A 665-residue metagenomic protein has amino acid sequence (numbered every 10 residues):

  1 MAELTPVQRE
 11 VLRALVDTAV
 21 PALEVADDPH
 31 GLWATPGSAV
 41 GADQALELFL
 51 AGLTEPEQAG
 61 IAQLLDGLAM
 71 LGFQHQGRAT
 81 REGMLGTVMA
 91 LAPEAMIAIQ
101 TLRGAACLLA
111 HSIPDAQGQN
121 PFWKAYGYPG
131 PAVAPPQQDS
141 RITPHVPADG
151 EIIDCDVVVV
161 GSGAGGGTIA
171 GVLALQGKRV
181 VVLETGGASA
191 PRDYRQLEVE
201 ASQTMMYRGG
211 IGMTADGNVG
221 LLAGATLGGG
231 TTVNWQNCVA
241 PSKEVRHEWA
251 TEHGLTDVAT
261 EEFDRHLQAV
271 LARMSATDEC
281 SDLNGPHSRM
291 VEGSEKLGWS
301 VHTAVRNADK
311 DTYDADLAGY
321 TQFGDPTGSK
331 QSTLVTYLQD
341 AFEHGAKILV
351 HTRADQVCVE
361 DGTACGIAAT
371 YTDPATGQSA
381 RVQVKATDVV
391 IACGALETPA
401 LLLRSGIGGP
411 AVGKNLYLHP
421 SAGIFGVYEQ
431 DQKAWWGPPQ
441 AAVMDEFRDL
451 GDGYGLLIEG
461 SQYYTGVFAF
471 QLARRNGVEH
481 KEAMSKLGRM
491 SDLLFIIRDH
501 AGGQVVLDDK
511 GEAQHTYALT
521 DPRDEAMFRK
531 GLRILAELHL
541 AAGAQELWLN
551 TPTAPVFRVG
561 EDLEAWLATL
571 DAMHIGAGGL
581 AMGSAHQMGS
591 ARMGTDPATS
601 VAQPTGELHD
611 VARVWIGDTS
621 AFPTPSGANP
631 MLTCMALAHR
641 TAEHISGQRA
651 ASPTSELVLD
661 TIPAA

Functional and structural regions predicted by a protein language model:
A2, N234, P241, G409-H539 (+3 more regions): FAD cofactor-binding and catalytic pocket of flavoenzymes
A2-S112: Flexible, low-complexity segments enriched for small/polar residues
L48-A59, M70, K124-E151, G406-I407 (+1 more regions): C-terminal lid/capping helical subdomain adjacent to the catalytic/cofactor pocket in oxidative enzymes
E55, A201-E279, D492-G502: Redox-cofactor-proximal catalytic regions of oxidoreductases
G104-V146, T256-Q356, A364, E546-M573 (+1 more regions): Conserved redox-cofactor binding core of oxidoreductases
A148-G165, V181, I391: Beta1/beta-strand and adjacent pyrophosphate-binding region of the FAD-binding site in flavoprotein oxidoreductases
T168, V172-E198, G220, T226 (+6 more regions): Glycine-rich loop(s) and the adjacent beta-strand/alpha-helix scaffold that form part
M206-L222, A380-A386, A442-R448, A572-G576 (+2 more regions): Short, hydrophobic/aliphatic alpha-helical segments
